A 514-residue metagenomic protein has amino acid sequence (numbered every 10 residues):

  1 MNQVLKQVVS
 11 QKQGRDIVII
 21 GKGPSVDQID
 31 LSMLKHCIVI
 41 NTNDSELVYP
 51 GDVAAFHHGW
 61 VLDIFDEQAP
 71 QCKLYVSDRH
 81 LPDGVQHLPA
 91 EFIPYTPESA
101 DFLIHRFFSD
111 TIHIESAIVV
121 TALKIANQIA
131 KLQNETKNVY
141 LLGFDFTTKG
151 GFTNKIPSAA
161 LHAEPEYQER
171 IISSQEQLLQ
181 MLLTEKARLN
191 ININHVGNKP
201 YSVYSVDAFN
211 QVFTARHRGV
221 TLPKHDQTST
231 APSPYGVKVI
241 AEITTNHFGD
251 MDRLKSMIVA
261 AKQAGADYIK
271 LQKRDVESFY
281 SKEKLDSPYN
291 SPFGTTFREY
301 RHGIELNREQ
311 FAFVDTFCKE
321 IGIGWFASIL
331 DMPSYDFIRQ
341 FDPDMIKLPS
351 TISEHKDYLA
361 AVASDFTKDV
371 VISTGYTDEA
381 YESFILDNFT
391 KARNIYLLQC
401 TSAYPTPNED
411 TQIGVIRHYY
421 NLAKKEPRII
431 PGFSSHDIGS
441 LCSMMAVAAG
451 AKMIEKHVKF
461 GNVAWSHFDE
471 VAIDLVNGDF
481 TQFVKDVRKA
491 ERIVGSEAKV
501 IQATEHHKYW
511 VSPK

Functional and structural regions predicted by a protein language model:
M1-K224, T481-F483: Metal-ion/cofactor- or nucleotide/acyl-coenzyme-handling active-site neighborhoods
L222-K514: Catalytic cores and adjacent flexible loops of soluble metabolic enzymes that perform enolate/carbanion chemistry on
